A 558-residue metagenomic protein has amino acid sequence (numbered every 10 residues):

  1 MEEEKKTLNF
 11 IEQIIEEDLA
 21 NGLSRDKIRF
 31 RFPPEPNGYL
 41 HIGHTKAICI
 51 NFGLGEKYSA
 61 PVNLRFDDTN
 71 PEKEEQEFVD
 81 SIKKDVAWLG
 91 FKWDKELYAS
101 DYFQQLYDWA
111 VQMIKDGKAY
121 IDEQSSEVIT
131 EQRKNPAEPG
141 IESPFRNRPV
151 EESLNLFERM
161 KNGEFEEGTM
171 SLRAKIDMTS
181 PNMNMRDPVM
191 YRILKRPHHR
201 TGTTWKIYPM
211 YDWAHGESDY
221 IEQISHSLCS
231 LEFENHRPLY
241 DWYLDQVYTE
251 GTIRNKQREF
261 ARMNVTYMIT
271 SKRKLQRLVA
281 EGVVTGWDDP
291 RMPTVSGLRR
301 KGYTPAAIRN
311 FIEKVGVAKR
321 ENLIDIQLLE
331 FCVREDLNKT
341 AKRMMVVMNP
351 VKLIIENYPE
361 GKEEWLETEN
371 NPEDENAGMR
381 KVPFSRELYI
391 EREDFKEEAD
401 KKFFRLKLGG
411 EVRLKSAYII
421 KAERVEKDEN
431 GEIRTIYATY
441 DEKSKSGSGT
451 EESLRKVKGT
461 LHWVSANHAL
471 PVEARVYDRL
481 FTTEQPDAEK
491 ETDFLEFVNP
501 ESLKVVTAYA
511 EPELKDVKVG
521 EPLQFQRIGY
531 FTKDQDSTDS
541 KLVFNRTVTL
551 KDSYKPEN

Functional and structural regions predicted by a protein language model:
K6-K83, H199-S230: N-terminal catalytic cores of NTP/NDP-binding nucleotidyl/phosphoryl-transfer enzymes
N21-R25, G53-P61, D85-K95, Y220-I221 (+2 more regions): Secondary-structure transition/capping motifs at alpha-helix termini and the adjoining loop/turn into the next element
G22, N51, I82, M113 (+3 more regions): Residue-level signal for inorganic ion chemistry
P33-P36, R65-K73, K95-Q104, E127 (+5 more regions): Conserved short loop/turn motifs at secondary-structure junctions
D68-N70, Q76, Y98, Q112-L275 (+3 more regions): Active-site cores that bind ATP or allylic diphosphates and position pyrophosphate for catalysis
F78-Q104, W109-Q112, G117-Y120: A glycine-rich helix N-cap at a beta->alpha junction
F233-R237, D241-Y243, R309, E313-G316 (+1 more regions): Core subunits and conserved enzymes of cellular information-processing and envelope-translocation systems across
I253-C332: Long, charged, mostly alpha-helical binding arms that flank functional sites
